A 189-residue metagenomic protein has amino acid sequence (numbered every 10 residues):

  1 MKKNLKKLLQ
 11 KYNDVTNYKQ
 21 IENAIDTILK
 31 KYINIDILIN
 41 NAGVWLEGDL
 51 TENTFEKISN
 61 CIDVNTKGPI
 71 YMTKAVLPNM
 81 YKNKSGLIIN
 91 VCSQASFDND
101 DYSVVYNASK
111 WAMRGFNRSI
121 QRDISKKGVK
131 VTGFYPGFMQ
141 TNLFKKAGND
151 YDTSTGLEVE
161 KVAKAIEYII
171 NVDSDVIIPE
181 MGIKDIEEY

Functional and structural regions predicted by a protein language model:
Y12-N23, F55: The beta1-alpha1 cofactor-binding region of Rossmann-like NAD(H)/NADP(H)-dependent oxidoreductases
D49-L50, K57-I62: Substrate-binding pocket helix/loop in short-chain dehydrogenase/reductase
T51, D100-V104: Active-site loop immediately N-terminal to the catalytic Tyr-X3-Lys motif of short-chain dehydrogenase/reductase
T73, S109: Active-site helix of classical SDR
P78, R122-K126: Alpha-helical segment proximal to the catalytic Tyr-Lys
S93: Residue(s) in the substrate-gating loop at a strand-loop-helix junction that position the organic substrate next
G133-F134, Y151-Y189: C-terminal helical subdomain
